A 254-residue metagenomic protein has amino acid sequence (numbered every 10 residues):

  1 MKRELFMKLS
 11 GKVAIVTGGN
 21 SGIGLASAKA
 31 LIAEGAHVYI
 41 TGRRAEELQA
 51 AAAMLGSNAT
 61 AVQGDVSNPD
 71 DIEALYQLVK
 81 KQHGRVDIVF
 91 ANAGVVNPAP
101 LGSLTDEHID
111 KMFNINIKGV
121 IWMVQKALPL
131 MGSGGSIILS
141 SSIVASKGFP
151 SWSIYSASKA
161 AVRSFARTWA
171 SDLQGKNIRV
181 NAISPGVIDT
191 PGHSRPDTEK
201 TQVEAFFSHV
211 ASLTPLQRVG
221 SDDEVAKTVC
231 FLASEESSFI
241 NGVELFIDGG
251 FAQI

Functional and structural regions predicted by a protein language model:
K2-F6, K147, C230, N241-I254: Short C-terminal tail/terminal secondary-structure segment of NAD(P)H-dependent dehydrogenase/reductase domains
V13, N20-S21: Conserved glycine-rich cofactor-binding loop
F90, Q174, R179, I240-G242: Short, small/polar-rich loop/turn modules that mediate ligand/substrate recognition or access, typified
P100-L101, H108-F113, V210: Substrate-binding pocket helix/loop in short-chain dehydrogenase/reductase
V124, S158, A166: Active-site helix of classical SDR
P129-L130, S171-G175, S238: Alpha-helical segment proximal to the catalytic Tyr-Lys
S142: Residue(s) in the substrate-gating loop at a strand-loop-helix junction that position the organic substrate next
